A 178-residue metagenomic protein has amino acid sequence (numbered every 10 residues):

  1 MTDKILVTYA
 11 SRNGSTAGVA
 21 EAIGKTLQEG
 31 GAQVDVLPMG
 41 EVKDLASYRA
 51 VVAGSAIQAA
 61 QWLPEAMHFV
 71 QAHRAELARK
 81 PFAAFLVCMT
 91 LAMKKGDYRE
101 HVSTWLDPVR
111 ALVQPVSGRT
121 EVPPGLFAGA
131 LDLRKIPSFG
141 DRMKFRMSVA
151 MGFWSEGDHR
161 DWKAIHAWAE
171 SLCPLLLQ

Functional and structural regions predicted by a protein language model:
K4, G18, T26-G30, D35 (+2 more regions): FMN-binding flavodoxin-like domain, especially the glycine-rich phosphate-binding loop
Y9-N13: Aromatic-flanked redox-active Cys/Sec active sites in thiol-based oxidoreductases, especially the WC-centered
G14, G18-A22: N-terminal amphipathic/basic helix or basic patch
P38: Short loop/edge segments at beta-strand edges and connector loops that shape dinucleotide/nucleotide cofactor-binding
E41-A46: Short amphipathic alpha-helix with an adjacent loop that forms part of the alpha/beta core around
S55: Glycine- and other small-residue-rich loops at beta-strand/loop junctions that grip anionic moieties
